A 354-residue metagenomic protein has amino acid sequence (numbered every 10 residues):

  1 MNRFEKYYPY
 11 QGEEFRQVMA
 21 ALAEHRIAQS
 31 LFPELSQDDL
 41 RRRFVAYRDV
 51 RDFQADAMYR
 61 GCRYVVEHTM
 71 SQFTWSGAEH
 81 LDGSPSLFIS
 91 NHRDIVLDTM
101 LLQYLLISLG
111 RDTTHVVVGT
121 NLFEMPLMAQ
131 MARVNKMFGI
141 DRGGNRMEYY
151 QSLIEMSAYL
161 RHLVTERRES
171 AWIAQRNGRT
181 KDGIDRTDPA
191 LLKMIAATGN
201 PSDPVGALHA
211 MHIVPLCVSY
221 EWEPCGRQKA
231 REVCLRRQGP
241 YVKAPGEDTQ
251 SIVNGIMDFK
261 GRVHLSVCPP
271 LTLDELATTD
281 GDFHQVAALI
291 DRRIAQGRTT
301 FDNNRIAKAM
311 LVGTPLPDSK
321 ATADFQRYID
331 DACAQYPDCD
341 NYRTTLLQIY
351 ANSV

Functional and structural regions predicted by a protein language model:
M1-S86, H92-D94, D98-D112, T120-L122 (+3 more regions): Membrane-interfacial terminal anchoring regions of lipid-handling membrane enzymes
I95, R146-M147: Short acidic, S/G/P-rich loop/turn micro-motifs used as interaction or catalytic elements
H115, N121-G143, Y150: Conserved nucleotide-cofactor-binding alpha/beta core module
